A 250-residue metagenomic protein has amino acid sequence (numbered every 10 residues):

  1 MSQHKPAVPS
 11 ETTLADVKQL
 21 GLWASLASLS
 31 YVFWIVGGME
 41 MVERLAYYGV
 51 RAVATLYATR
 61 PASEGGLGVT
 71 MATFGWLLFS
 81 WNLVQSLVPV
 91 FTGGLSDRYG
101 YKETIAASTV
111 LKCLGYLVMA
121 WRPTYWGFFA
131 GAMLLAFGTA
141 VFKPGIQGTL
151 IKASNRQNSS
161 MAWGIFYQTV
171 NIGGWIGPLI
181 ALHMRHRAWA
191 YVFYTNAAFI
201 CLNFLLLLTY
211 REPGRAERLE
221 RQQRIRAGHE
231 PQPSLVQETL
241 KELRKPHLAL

Functional and structural regions predicted by a protein language model:
A52-T73: Short amphipathic helix-loop junctions that connect adjacent transmembrane helices in Major Facilitator Superfamily/SLC
W76-G93: Central cavity-lining transmembrane alpha-helices of secondary-active solute carriers, predominantly the Major
G100, W121-W126, N155: Helix-breaking motifs and short loop linkers at transmembrane-helix boundaries and internal kinks in secondary membrane
V110-P123: C-terminal ends and interior cores of transmembrane alpha-helices in multi-pass membrane transporters/permeases
V141-N155: Intracellular juxtamembrane helix-capping segments at the cytosolic ends of symmetry-related transmembrane helices
S160-R185: Glycine-rich segments within core transmembrane alpha-helices of 12-TM secondary carriers
Y191-T209: Symmetry-related core transmembrane helices of the 12-TM Major Facilitator Superfamily/SLC fold
